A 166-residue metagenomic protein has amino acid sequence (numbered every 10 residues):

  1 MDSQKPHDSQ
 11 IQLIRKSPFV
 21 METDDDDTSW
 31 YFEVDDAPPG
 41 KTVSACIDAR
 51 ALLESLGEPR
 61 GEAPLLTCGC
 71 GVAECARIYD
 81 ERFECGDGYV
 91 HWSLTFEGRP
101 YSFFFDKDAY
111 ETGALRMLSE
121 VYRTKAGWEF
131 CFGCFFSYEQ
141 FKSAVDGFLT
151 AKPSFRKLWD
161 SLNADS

Functional and structural regions predicted by a protein language model:
M1-S166: Intrinsically disordered, low-complexity acidic regions enriched in Pro/Ser/Thr
